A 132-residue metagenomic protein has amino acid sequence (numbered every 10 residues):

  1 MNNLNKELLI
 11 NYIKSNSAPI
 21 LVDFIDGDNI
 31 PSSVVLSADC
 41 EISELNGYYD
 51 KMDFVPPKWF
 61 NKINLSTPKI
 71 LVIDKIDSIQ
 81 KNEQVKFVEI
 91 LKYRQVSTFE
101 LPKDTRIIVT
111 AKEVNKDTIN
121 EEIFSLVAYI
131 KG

Functional and structural regions predicted by a protein language model:
M1-I30, Y93: Pre-Walker A (pre-P-loop) alpha-helix and adjacent loop at the N terminus of AAA/AAA+ ATPase modules, a conserved
S15-N16, L65-T67, L101-D104: Short loop/turn elements that form and flank the Walker-type P-loop nucleotide-binding site in RecA-like NTPase cores
V22, V72-D74, T105-E113: Structural recognition of the conserved hydrophobic beta-strand(s) that form the central parallel beta-sheet of P-loop
I25, N64-L91, T118-F124: Conserved AAA+/SF3 P-loop NTPase catalytic/coupling segment centered on the Walker-B
D26-G27, C40-E41, S78, K112-D117: Conserved nucleotide-binding/hydrolysis micro-motifs of P-loop NTPases
P31-S37, D117-G132: A short helix-turn-beta junction within AAA+ P-loop NTPase domains corresponding to the substrate/partner-engaging
P31-S66: Short glycine-rich substrate-engagement loop in P-loop NTPases that contacts/grips substrate
N82-I108: Conserved catalytic/switch belt of AAA+ P-loop NTPases
